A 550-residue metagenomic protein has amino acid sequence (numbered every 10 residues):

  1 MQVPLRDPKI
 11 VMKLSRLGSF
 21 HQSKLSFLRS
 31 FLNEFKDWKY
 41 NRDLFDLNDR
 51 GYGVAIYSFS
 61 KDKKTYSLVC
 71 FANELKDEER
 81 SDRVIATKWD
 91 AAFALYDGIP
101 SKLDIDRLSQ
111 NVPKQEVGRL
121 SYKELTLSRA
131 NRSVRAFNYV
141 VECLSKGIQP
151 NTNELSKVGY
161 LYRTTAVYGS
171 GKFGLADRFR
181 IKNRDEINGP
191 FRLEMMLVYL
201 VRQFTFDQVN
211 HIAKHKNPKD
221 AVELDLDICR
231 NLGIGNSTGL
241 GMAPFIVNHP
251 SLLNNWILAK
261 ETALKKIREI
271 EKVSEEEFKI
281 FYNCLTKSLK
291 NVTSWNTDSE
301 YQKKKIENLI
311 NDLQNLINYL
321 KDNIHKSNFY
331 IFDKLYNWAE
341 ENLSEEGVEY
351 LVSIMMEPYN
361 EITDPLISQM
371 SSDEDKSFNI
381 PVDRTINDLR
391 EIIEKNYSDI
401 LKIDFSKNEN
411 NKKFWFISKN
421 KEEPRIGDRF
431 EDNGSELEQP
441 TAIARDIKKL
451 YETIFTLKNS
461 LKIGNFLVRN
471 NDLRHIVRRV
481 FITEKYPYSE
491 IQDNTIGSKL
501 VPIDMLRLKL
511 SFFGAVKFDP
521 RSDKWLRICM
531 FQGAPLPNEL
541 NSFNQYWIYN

Functional and structural regions predicted by a protein language model:
M1-L17, K413, D428-D432, E436 (+6 more regions): N-terminal trafficking/processing presequences and adjacent post-cleavage segments of proteins routed to secretion
M1-V11, K88-R180, R184, E194-S377 (+2 more regions): Mixed-charge, Lys/Arg-enriched low-complexity segments
R16-R42: Amphipathic alpha-helical segments
L32-D90, N387-D388, S398-E423, N465-V468 (+3 more regions): Amphipathic, interaction-prone secondary-structure segments
K64-E74, P100-N111, I426-R429, S542: Short amphipathic beta-strand/extended segments with alternating polar/hydrophobic composition
S133, D225, G233, G347 (+5 more regions): Extracellular, repeat-based ectodomains that mediate carbohydrate processing or recognition
H325, N337, E341, G347 (+7 more regions): Long C-terminal interaction/binding lobes of large macromolecular proteins
